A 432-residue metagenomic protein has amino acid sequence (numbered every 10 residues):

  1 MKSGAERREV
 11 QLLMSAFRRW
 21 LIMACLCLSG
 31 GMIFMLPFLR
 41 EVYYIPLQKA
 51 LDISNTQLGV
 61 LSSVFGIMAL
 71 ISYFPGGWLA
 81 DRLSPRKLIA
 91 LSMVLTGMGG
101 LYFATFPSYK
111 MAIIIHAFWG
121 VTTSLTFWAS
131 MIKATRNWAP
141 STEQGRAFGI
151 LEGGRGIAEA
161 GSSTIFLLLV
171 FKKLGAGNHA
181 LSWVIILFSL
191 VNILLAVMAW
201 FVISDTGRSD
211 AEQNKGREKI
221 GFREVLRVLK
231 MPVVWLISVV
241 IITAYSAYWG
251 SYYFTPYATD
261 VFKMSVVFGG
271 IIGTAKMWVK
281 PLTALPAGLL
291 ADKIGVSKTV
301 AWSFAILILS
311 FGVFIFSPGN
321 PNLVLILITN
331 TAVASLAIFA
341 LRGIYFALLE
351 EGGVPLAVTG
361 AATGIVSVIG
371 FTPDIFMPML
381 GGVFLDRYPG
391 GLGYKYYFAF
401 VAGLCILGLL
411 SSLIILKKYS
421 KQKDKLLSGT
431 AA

Functional and structural regions predicted by a protein language model:
R40-V42, S163, M231-A284, M377-P378: Extracytoplasmic gate region of multi-pass secondary transporters
I71-Y109: Conserved MFS/SLC helix-loop-helix module at the cytosolic interface between two early adjacent transmembrane helices
R82-M93, D292-A305: Cytoplasmic membrane-interface "Motif A"-like loop-to-helix N-cap segments of 12-TM Major Facilitator Superfamily
V94-S108, I306-P321: C-terminal ends and interior cores of transmembrane alpha-helices in multi-pass membrane transporters/permeases
I115-G154: Cytoplasmic helix-loop-helix junction between adjacent transmembrane helices in 12-TM secondary transporters
G145-V170, S367-P378: Glycine-rich segments within core transmembrane alpha-helices of 12-TM secondary carriers
F166, S189-E212, S411-L416: C-terminal membrane-cytosol helix-exit motif in multi-pass small-molecule transporters
W200-R223, Q422-T430: Flexible cytoplasmic inter-helical loops of multi-pass small-molecule transporters
